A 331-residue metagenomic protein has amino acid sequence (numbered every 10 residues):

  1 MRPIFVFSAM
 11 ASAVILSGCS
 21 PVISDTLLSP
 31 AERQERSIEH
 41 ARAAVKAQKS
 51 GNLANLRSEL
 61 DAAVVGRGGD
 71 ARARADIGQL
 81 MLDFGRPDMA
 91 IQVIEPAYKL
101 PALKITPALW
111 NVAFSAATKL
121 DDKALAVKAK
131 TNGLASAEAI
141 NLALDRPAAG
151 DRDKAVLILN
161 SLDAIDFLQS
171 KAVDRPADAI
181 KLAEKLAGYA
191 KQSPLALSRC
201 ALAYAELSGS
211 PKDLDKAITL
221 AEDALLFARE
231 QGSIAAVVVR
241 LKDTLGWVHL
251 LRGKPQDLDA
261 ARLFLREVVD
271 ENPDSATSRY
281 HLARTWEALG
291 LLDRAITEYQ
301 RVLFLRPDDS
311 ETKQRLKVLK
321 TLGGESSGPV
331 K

Functional and structural regions predicted by a protein language model:
C19-R72, D76, D83-F84, Q92 (+1 more regions): N-terminal leader/linker segments that initiate helical-solenoid repeat arrays
P30-R33, S37, A71-R72, K104-P107 (+6 more regions): Helix-start (N-cap) detector for alpha-helical repeat units in TPR-like alpha-solenoids, especially tetratricopeptide
V45, Q79, S115, D163-L168 (+5 more regions): Residue-level recognition of tetratricopeptide repeat
K49, D83-F84, S115, K119 (+4 more regions): Register position in tetratricopeptide repeats
G68, A102-K104, E138, K191 (+4 more regions): Short coil turns that delineate tetratricopeptide repeat
D76, V112, N160-S161, R199 (+3 more regions): Canonical tetratricopeptide repeat
L202-G209, L214, E222-D270, D274: Alpha-helical adaptor scaffolds
